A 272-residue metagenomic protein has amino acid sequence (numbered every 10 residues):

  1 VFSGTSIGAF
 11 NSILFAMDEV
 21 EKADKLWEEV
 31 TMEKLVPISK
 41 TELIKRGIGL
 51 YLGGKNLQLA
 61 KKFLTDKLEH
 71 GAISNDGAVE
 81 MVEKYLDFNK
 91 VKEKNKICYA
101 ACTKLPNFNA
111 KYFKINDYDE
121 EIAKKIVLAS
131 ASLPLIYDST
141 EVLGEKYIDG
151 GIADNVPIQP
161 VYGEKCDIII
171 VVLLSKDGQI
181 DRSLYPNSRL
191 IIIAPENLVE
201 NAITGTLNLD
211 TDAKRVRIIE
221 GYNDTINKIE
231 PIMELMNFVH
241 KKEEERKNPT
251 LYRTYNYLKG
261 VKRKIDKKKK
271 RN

Functional and structural regions predicted by a protein language model:
V1-T5, I13-N272: Patatin-like phospholipase
